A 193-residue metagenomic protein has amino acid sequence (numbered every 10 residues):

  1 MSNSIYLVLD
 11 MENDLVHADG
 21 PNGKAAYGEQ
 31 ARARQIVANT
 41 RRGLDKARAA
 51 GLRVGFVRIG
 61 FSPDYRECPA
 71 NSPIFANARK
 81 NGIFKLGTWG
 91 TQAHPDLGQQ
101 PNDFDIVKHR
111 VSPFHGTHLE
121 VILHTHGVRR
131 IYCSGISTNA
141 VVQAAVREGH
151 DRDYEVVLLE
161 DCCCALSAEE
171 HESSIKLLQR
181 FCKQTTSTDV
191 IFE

Functional and structural regions predicted by a protein language model:
M1-I5, D14, R32, R42-A50 (+2 more regions): Active-site-adjacent betaalpha module
V8-D14, A18: Active-site histidine-acidic residue metal-binding/catalytic motifs, centered on HxH/HExxH-like signatures
M11, I59-F61, D161: Active-site loop/turn elements of alpha/beta-hydrolase fold enzymes, especially the short glycine-/histidine-rich
V16-A33, F75: Acidic/histidine-rich helix-loop elements that form or flank divalent-metal/phosphate-binding sites at the catalytic
V37-R41: Generic alpha-helical structural signal
L52-I59, L159: Short beta-strand segments at enzyme active-site cores
R58-N71: A basic- and aromatic-enriched beta-loop-alpha substructure that forms the phosphate/nucleotide- and DNA/RNA-contacting
